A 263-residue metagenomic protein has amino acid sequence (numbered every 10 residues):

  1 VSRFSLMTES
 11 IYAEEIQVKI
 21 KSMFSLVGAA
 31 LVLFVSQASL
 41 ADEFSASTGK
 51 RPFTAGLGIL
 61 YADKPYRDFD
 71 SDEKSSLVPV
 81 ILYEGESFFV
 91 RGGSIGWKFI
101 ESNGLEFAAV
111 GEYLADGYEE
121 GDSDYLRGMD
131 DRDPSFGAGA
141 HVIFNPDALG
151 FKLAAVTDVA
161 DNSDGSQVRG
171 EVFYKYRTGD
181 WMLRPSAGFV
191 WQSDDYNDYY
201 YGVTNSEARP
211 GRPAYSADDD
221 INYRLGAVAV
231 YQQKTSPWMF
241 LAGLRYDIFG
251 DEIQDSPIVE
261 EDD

Functional and structural regions predicted by a protein language model:
V1-K50: Cleavable N-terminal export/targeting peptides
A41-R91, I95-G96: Short glycine/proline- and aromatic-enriched beta-strand/turn motifs that initiate or cap beta-hairpins
E43, K98, V159-E261: Outer-membrane beta-barrel transmembrane domain signature
S47-A55, S75-L77, E86-F88, N103-F107 (+6 more regions): Outer-envelope beta-barrel architecture signal
I59-P65, G85-S87, G111-G117, P146-A148 (+5 more regions): Transmembrane beta-strands of outer-membrane beta-barrel pores
A62-L77, G121-P134, E252-I258: Surface-exposed strand-loop-strand hairpins of Gram-negative outer-membrane beta-barrel proteins
P65-E73, F99-E101, R132-P134, V156-Q167: Solvent-exposed loop/turn segments connecting transmembrane beta-strands in outer-membrane beta-barrel proteins
D72-E119, D133-A140, F144-K152, R177: Glycine- and aromatic-enriched membrane insertion/assembly motifs of diderm outer-membrane and organelle channel
